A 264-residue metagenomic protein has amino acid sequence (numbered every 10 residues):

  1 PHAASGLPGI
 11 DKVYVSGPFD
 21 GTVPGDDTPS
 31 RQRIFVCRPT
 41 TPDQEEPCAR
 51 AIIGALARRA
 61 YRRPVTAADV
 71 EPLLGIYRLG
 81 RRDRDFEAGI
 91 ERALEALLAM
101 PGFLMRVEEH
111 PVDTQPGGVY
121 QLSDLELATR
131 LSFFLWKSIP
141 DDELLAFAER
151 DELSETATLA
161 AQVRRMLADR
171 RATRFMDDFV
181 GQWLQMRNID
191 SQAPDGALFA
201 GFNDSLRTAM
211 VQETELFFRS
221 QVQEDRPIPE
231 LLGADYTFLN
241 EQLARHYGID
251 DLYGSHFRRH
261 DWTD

Functional and structural regions predicted by a protein language model:
P1-D264: Low-complexity, glycine/serine/threonine/alanine-rich intrinsically disordered linker and propeptide segments
